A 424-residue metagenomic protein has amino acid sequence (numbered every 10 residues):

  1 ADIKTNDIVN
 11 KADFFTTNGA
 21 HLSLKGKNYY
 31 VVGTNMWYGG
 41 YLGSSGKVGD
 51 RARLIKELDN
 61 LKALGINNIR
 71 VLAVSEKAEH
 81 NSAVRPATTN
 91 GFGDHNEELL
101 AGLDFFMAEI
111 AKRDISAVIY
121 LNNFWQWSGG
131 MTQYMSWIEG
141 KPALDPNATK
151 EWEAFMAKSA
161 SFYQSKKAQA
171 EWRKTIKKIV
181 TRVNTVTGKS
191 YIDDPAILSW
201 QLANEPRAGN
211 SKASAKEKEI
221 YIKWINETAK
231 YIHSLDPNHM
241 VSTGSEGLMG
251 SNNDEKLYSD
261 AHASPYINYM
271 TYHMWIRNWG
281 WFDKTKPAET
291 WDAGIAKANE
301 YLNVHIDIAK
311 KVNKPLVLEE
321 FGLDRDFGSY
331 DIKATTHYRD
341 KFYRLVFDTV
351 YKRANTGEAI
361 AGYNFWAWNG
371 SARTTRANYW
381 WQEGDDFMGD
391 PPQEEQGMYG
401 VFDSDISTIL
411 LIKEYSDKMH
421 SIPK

Functional and structural regions predicted by a protein language model:
A1-A12: Bacterial Sec-dependent signal peptides at the C-terminal "C-region" and cleavage site
N10-F282, T290-P315, F321-M419: Active-site mouth of glycoside hydrolases
T285: Amphipathic helical hotspot of TIR/SEFIR-family domains
I422-K424: Histidine-centered catalytic/metal-binding microenvironments
